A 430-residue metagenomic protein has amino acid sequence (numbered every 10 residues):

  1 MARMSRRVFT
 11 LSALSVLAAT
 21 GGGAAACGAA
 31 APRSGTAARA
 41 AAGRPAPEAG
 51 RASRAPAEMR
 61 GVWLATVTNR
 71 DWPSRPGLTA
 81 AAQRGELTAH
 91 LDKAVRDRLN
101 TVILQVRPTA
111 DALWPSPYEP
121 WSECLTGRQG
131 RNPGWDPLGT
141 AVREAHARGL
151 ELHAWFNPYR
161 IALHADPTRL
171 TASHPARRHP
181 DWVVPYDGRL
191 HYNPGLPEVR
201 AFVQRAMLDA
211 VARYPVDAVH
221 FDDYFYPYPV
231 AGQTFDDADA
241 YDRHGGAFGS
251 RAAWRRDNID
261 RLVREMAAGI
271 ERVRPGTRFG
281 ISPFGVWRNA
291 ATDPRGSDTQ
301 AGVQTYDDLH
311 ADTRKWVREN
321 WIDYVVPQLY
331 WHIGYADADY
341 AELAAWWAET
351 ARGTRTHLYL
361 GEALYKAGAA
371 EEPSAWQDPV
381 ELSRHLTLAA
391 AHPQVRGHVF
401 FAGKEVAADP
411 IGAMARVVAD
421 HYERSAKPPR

Functional and structural regions predicted by a protein language model:
A2, R7-A30: N-terminal export signals
A65, N69-A81, Y159-D209, D307-D308: Active-site-adjacent "subsite" loops/lids of carbohydrate-active enzymes
G85-A110: Catalytic domains of carbohydrate-active enzymes, especially glycoside hydrolases
P108-F156, R251-M266, V273: Aromatic-lined substrate-binding rim segments of carbohydrate-active enzymes
W114-T126, R160-Y186, Y224-G246, A291-A301: Aromatic- and acidic-residue-enriched segments that line the glycan-binding/catalytic groove of carbohydrate-active
H153-N157, H220, R255-V303, H357-G361: Aromatic-lined carbohydrate-recognition surfaces of secreted/lumenal glycan-active proteins
R278-V326, W331, Y335-D339, L343: Substrate-binding cleft/loops of secretory-pathway carbohydrate-active enzymes
T313, D323-Y335, T354-P429: Substrate-binding cleft of secreted/luminal carbohydrate-active enzymes
